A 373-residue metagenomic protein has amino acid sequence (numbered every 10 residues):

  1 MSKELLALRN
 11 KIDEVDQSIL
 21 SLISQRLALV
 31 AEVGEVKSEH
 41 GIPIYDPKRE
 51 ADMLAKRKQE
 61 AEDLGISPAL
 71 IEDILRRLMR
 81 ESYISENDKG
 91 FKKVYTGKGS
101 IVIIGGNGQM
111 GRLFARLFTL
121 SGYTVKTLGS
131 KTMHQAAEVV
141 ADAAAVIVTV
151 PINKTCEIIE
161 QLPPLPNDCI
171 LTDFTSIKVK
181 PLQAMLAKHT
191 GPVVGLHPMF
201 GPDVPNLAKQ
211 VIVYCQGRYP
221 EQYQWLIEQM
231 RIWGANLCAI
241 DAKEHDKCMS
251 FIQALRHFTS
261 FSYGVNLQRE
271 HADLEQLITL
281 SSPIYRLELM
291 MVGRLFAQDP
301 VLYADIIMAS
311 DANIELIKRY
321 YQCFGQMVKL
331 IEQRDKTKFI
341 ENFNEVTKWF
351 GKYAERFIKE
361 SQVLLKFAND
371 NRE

Functional and structural regions predicted by a protein language model:
M1-V102, R116: Extended, charge-rich alpha-helical interface modules
G106: NAD(P)H cofactor-binding loop motif with strongest signal on the N-terminal glycine-rich segment
Q109-M110: Hydrophobic/small residue at the entry helix of a nucleotide-binding pocket
V125-E138: Adenosine-cofactor binding site in Rossmann-like domains, unifying the SAM/SAH pocket of S-adenosylmethionine-dependent
A137-M185: Rossmann-fold NAD(P) dinucleotide-binding segment
K178-P181, M185-N236, I240: Rossmann-fold dinucleotide-binding core
V213-R294: Internal alpha-helical scaffold of NAD(P)-dependent oxidoreductase catalytic cores
I278-Y353: Interdomain hinge/lid region at the active-site interface of Rossmann-like NAD(P)-dependent oxidoreductases
